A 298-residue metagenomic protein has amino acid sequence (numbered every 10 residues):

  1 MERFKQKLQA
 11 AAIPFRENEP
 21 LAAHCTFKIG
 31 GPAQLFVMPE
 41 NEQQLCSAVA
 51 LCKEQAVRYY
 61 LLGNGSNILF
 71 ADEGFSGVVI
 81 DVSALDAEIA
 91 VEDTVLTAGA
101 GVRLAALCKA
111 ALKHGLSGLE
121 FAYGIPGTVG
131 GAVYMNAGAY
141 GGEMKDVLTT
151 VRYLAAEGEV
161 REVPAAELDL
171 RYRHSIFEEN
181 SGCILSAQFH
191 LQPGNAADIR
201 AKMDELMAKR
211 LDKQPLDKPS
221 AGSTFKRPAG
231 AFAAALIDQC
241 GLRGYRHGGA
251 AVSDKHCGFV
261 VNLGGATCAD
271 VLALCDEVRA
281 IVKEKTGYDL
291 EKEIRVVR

Functional and structural regions predicted by a protein language model:
M1-M38, E42-Q43, S76, C240-V261: N-terminal flexible segment immediately upstream of the FAD-binding catalytic core in FAD-dependent oxidoreductases
F4-L8, A48-C52, K202-M203, L274-V278: Short amphipathic alpha-helices in soluble, non-transmembrane regions that often serve as interface/regulatory elements
R16-E17, A23, I68, L154-D276 (+1 more regions): Phosphate/pyrophosphate- and phosphate-bearing ligand-binding catalytic cores of soluble enzymes
L21-V57, A71-L116, E143-E162: N-terminal glycine-rich flavin-associated loop
L62-S66, A100, L263: Glycine-rich beta-strand-to-loop/alpha-helix junction loops that act as flexible
S66-N67, A84-D86, V102-L104, I125-V129 (+1 more regions): Acidic, glycine-rich active-site loops and adjacent beta-strand->loop/helix elements that engage anionic groups
C108-T149, S220, T224: A gly/ser-rich beta-alpha-beta helix-loop segment of oxidoreductase catalytic cores
